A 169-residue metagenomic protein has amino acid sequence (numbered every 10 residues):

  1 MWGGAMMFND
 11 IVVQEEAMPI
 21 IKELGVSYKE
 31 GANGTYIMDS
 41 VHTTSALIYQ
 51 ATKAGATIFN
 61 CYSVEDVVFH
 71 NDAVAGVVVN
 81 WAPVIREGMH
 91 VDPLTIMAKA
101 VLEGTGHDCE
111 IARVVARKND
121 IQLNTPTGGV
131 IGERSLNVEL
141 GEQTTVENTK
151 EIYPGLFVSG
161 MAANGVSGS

Functional and structural regions predicted by a protein language model:
M1-P19, E23-S169: Residues forming the flavin
